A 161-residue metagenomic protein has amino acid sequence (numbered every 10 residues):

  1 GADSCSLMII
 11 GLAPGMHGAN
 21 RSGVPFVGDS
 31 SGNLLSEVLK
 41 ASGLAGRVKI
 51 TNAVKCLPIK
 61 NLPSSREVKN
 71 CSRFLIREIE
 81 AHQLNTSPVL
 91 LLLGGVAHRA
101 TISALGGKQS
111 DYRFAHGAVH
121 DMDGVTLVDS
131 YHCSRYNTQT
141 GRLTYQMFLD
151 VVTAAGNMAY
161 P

Functional and structural regions predicted by a protein language model:
G1-F114, A118-Y160: A polyanion-binding, active-site-adjacent surface
